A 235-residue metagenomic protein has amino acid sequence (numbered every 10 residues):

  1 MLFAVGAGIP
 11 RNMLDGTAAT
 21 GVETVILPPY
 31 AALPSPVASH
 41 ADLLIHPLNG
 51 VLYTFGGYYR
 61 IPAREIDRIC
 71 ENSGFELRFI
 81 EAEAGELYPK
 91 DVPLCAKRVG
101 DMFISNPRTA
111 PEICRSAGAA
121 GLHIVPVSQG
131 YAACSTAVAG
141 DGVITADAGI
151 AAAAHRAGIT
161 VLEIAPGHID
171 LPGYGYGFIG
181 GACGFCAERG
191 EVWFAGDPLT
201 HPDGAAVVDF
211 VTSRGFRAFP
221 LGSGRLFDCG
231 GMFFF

Functional and structural regions predicted by a protein language model:
M1-F235: Histidine/cysteine-enriched polar flanking segments
